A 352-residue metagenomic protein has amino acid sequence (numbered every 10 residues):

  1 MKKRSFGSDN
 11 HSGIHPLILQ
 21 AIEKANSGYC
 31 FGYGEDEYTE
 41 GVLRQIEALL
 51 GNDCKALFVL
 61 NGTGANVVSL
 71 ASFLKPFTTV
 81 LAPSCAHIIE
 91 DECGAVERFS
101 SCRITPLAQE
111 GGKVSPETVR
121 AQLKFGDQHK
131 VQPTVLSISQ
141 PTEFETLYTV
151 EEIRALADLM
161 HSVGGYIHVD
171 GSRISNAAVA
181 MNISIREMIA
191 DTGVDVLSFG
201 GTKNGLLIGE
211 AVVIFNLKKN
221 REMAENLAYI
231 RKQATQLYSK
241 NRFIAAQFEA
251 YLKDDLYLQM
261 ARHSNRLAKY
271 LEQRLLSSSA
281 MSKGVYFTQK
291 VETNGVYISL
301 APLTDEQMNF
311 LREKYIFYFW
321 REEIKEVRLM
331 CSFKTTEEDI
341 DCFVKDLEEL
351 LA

Functional and structural regions predicted by a protein language model:
S5-S8, A56-L60, A82, P106 (+6 more regions): General beta-strand structural signal in soluble alpha/beta enzymes
F6, V114-G171: Active-site phosphate-binding strand-loop segment of PLP-dependent enzymes
H15-G62, C85, I89, E97: Conserved N-terminal alpha-helix of the aminotransferase class I/II PLP-enzyme fold
S72-P133: PLP-dependent aminotransferase-like
P76-F77, K269, L276, A280-L351: Conserved C-terminal alpha-helix-loop-beta "cap" of PLP-dependent enzymes that closes/shapes the active-site mouth
E110, T142-L147, R186-G295, L300-A301: Active-site C-terminal subdomain of aminotransferase-like
T149-D158, S162, R173-V196: Active-site pre-lysine segment of PLP-dependent enzymes
